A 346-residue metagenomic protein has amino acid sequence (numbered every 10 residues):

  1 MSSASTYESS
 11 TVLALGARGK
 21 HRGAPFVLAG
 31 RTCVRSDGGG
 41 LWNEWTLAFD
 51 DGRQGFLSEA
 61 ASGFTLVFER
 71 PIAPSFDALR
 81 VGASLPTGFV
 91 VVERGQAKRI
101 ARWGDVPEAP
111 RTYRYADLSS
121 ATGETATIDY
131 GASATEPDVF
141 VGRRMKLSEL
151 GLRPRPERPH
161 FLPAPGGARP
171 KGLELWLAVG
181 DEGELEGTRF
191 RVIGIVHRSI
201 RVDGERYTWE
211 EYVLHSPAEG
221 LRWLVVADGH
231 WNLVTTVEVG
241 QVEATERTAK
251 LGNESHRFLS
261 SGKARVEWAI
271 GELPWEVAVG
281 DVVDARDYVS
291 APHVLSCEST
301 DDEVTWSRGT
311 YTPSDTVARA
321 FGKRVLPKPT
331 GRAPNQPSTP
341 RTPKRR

Functional and structural regions predicted by a protein language model:
M1-R346: Mixed-charge, low-complexity intrinsically disordered regions
